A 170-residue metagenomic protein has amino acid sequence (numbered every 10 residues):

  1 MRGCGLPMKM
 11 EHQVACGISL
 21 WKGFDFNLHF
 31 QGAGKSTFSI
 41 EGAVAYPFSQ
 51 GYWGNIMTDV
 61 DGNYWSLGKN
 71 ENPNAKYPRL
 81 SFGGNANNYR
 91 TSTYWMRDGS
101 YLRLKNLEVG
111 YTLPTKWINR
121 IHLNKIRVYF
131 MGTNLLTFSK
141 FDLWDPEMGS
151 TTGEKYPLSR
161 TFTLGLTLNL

Functional and structural regions predicted by a protein language model:
C4-K9, Y94-R103, Y156-L158: Short sequence motifs at beta-strands and strand-loop junctions characteristic of Gram-negative outer-membrane
M10-C16, L104-L107, R160-L164: Hydrophobic, lipid-facing positions within transmembrane beta-strands of outer-membrane proteins
C16, L28, V128-F130, L166: Membrane-embedded beta-strand positions of outer-membrane beta-barrel proteins
G17-S19, G110-P114, T167-N169: Transmembrane beta-barrel domains of outer membrane proteins
G23-F26, K116-W117: Repeated loop/turn-to-beta-strand initiation elements of outer-membrane beta-barrel proteins
F30-S36, N106, L113, G132-S139 (+1 more regions): Transmembrane beta-strands of outer-membrane beta-barrel pores
A33-R127: Extracytoplasmic gating/loop element in the C-terminal half of outer-membrane beta-barrel translocons and assembly
G62, S66-N72, N87-S92, L135-L170: C-terminal beta-signal and terminal closure region of outer-membrane beta-barrel proteins
